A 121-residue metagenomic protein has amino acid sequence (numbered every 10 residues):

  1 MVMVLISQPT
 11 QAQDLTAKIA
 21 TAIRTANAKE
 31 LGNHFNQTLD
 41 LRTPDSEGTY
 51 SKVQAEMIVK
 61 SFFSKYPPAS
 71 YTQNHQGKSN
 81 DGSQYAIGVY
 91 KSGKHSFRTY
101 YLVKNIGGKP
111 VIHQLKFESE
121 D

Functional and structural regions predicted by a protein language model:
M1-L15: Bacterial Sec-dependent N-terminal signal peptides
A12-N27: Short, aromatic-enriched amphipathic alpha-helices that serve as compact interaction elements
E30-L31: Solenoid-repeat scaffolds in large eukaryotic assemblies
F35-T72: Short solvent-exposed beta->alpha transition segments
R42, V89-K91, E118: A generic structural motif
M57-H95: Surface-exposed, charged secondary-structure patches
S96-D121: Short beta-strand edge/turn micro-motifs at domain boundaries
